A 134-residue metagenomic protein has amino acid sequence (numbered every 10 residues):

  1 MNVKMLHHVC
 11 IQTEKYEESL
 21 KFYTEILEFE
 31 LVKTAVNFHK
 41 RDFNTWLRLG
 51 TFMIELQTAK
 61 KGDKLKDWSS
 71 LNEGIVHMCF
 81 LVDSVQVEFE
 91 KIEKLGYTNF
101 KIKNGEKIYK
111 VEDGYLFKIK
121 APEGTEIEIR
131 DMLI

Functional and structural regions predicted by a protein language model:
M1-E18, I75-F80, D131-I134: N-terminal beta-strand motif that seeds the catalytic metal site of vicinal oxygen chelate
N2, F89-I134: Vicinal oxygen chelate
Q12-M53, K110: Core segments of cupin and vicinal oxygen chelate
E18, V85-E90: Short, conserved charged micro-motifs
V32-T34, K40, K61-D67, I102 (+1 more regions): A short, acidic/glycine-rich surface segment
R41-T45, V76, D113-F117: Short beta-strand micro-motifs in enzyme catalytic cores
G50-I54, K61-D63, D83-Q86: Short, charged/polar surface micro-motifs in flexible loops or helix N-caps
L56-Q57, L65-M78: Helix-adjacent hinge/juxtasegments
